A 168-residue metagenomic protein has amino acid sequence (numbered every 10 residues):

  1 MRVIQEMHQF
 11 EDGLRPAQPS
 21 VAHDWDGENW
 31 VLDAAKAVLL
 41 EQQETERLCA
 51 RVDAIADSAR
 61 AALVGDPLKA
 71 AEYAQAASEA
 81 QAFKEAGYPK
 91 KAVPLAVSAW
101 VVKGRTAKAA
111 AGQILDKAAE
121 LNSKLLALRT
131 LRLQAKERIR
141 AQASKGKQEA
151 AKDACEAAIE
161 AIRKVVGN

Functional and structural regions predicted by a protein language model:
R2-N168: A preference for well-ordered globular domain cores that mediate specific macromolecular interactions or catalysis
